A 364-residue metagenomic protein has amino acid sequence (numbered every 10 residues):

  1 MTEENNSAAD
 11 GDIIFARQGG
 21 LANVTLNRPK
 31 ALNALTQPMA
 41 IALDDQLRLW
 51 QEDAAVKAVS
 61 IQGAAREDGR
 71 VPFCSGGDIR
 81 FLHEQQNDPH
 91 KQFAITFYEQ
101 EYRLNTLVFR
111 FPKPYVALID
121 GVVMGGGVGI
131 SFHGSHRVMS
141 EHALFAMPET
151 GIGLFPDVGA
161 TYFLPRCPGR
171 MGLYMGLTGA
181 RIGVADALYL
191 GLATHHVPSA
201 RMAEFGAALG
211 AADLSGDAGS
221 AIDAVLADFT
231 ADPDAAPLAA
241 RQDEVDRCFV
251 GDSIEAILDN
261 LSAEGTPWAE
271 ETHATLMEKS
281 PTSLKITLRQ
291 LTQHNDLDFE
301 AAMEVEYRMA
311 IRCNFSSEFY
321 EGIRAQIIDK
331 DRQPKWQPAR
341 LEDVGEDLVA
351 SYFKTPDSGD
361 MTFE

Functional and structural regions predicted by a protein language model:
M1-Q62, R66, T106, T362-E364: Conserved CoA-thioester-binding segment of acyl-CoA-metabolizing enzymes
V24, I61, D78, I130-S131 (+3 more regions): Hydrophobic/aromatic residues within transmembrane alpha-helices of multi-pass small-molecule transporters
G63-R103, G153: Glycine- (often His-adjacent) and acidic-residue-rich active-site loop that binds/positions the CoA thioester
A65, V108-I152, Y174-M175, G179-A180 (+2 more regions): Glycine-rich beta-to-alpha active-site loop
Q92-F93, V138-H142, A146-C167: Short, flexible helix-coil linker/hinge segments at the edges of structured domains or between repeats
G159-Y162, R166-A218: Contiguous mid-protein beta-loop-alpha structural module that forms a pocket-lining wall or clamp of enzyme active
V197-T275, K279: Amphipathic alpha-helical blocks and their helix-capping loop/short-beta junctions
L261-E271, L276-E364: Long, low-complexity C-terminal extensions of enzymes
